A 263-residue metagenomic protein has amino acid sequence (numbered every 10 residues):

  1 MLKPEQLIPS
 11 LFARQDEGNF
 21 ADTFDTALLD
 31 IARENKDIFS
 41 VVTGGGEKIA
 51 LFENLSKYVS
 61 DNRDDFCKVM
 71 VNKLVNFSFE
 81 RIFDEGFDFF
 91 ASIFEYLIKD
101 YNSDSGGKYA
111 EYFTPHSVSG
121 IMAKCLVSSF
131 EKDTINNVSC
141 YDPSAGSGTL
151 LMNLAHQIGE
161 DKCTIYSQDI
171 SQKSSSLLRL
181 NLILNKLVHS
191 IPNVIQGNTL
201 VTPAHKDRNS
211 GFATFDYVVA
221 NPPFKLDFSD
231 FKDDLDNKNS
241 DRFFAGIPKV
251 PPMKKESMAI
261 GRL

Functional and structural regions predicted by a protein language model:
M1-L126, F130, S190, T199: Non-catalytic, mostly N-terminal accessory regions of nucleic-acid modification and defense proteins
A27-L29, M70, Y141, Y166 (+4 more regions): Generic hydrophobic, helix-prone segments enriched in Leu/Val/Ile
F79, S103-Y109, E160-I165, F244-P251: Glycine- and acidic
K108-A220, K225-S229, D233-D234: Conserved S-adenosyl-L-methionine
S229-P252: A mobile, often basic/glycine-rich helix-loop segment that functions as the active-site lid/recognition loop
P248-L263: Conserved Class I SAM-dependent methyltransferase catalytic core
